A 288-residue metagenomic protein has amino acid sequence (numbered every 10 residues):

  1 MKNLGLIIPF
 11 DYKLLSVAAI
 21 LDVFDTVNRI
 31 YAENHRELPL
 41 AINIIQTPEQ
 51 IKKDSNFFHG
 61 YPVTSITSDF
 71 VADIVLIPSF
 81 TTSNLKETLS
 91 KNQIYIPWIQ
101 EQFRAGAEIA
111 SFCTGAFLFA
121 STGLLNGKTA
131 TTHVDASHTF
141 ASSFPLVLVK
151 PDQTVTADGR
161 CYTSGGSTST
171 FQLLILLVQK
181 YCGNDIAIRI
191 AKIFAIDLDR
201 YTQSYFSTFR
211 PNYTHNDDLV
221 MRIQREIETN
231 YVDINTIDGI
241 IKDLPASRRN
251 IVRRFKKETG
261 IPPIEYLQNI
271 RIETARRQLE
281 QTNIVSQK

Functional and structural regions predicted by a protein language model:
K2-A120: N-terminal functional module of multi-domain proteins
R104-I109, L124-T129, R160: Short active-site oxyanion
N126-Q153: A conserved active-site-flanking secondary-structure segment within enzyme catalytic domains
D152-Q153, A157-I193: Conserved anion/nucleotide-ligand pocket segment
Q179-G183, V220-T236, F255, T259 (+1 more regions): Basic, amphipathic alpha-helical hairpins
Y181-R225, D233: Accessory alpha-helical/coil subdomains and C-terminal extensions that flank or cap enzyme catalytic cores
E226-E228, I234, D238-E273: Basic/polar phosphate-binding segments, predominantly the helix-turn-helix DNA-binding elements of transcriptional
I240, S286-K288: Hydrophobic positions on the alpha-helical face of helix-turn-helix-like DNA-binding modules
